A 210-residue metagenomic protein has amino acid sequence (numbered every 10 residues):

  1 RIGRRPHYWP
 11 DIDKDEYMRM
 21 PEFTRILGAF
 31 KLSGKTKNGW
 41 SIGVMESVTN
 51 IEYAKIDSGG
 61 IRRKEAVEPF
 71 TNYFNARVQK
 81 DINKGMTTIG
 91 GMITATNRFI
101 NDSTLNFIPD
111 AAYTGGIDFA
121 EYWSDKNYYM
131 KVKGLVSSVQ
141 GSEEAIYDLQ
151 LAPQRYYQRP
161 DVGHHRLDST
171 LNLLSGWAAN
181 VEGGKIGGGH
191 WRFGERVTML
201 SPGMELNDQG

Functional and structural regions predicted by a protein language model:
R1-G210: Surface-exposed, low-hydrophobicity segments enriched in Gly/Pro/acidic/Ser residues that characterize the mature
